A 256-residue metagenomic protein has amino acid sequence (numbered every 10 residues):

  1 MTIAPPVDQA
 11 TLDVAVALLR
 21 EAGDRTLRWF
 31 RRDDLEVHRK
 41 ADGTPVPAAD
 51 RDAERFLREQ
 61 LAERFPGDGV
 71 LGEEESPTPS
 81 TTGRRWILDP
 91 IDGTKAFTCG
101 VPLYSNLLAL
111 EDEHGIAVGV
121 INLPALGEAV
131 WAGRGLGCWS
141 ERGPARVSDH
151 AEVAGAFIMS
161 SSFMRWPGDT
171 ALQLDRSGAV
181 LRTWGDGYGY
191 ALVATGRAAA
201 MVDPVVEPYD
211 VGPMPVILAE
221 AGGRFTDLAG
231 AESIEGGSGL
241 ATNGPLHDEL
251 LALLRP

Functional and structural regions predicted by a protein language model:
M1-I91, L246, L251-A252: N-terminal subdomain of lithium-sensitive/metallo-dependent phosphomonoesterases centered on the IMPase/IPPase/PAP
A22, T26-W29, D50, L61 (+7 more regions): Residue-level signal for inorganic ion chemistry
L35, D68, L136, G178-A179 (+1 more regions): A structural micro-motif
H38, T78-S80, E113, W131 (+2 more regions): Solvent-exposed alpha-helices and their adjacent loops that cap or buttress functional pockets in soluble metabolic
R51, E74, P90-G93, P124 (+4 more regions): Generic detector of well-ordered alpha-helical packing
S80-L136: DPxDG-like acidic metal-binding loop motif
S140-P144: A structural micro-motif at secondary-structure boundaries
V147-P256: An extended, acidic
